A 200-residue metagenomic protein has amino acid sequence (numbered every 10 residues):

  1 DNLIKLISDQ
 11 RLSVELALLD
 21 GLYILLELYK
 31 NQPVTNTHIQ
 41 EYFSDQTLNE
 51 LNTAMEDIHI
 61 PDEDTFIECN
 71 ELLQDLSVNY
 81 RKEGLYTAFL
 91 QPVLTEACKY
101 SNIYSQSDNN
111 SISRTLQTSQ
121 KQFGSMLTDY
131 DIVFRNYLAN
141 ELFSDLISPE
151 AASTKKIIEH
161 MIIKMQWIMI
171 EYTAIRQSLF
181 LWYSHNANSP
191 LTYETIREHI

Functional and structural regions predicted by a protein language model:
D1: Cysteine-cluster motifs in flexible loop/terminal segments that predominantly coordinate metals
I4-I200: Hydrophobic, aromatic-lined core segments that form the binding pocket/scaffold for planar heteroaromatic ligands
